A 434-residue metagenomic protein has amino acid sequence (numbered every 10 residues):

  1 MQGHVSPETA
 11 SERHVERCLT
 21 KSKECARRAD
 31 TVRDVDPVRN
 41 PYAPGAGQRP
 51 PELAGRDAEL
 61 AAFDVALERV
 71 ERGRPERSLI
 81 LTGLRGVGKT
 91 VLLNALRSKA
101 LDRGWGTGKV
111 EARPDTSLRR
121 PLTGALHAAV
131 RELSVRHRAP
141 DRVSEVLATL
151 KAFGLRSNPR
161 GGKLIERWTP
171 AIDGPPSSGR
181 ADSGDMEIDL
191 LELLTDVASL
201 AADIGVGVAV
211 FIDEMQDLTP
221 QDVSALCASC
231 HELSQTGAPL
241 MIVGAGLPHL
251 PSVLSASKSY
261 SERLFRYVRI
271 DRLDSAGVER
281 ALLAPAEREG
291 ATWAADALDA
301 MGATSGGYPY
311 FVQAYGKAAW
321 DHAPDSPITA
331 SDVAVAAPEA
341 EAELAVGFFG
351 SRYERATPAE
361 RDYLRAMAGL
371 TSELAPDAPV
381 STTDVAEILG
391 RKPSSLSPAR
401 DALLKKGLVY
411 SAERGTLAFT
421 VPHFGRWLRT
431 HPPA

Functional and structural regions predicted by a protein language model:
Q2-R77: A short, basic N-terminal segment
E76-L93: Walker A/P-loop nucleotide-binding motif
V143-L190, D196-D203: Conserved P-loop NTPase mechanochemical-coupling segment
P176-P248, S255-A256: Conserved Walker B catalytic segment
L250-F265: Short regulatory helix/loop adjacent to the ATP-binding pocket of P-loop NTPases
I270-A297: Conserved small helical "lid"/interfacial subdomain of P-loop NTPases
G307, Q313-P393: Winged-helix-like regulatory helical subdomains adjacent to P-loop NTPase cores
G390-K405: Short amphipathic alpha-helical interaction segments
